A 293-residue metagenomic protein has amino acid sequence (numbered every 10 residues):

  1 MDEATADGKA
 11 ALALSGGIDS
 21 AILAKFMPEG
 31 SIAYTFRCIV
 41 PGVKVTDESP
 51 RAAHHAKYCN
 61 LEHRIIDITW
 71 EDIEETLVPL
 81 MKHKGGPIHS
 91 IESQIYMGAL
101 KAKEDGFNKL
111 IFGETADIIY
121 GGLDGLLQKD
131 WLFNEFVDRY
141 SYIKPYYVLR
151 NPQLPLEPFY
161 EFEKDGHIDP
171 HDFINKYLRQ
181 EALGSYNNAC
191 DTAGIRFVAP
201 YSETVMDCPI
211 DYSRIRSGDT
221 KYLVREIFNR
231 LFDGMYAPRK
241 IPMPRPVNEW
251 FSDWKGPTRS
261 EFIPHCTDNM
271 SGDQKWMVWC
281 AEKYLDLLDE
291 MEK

Functional and structural regions predicted by a protein language model:
M1-K9, R230, D289-K293: RNA-binding accessory domains that recognize and position tRNA/RNA substrates
K9, N108-K109: Structural motif
K9-C59: ATP-dependent adenylation/pyrophosphate-handling site
L23-A24, E75, Y120-L123: Short glycine-/acidic-enriched loop or helix-start segments at secondary-structure transitions that form or flank
S49-H83, E114, N151: A conserved beta-strand->alpha-helix junction
K109, I263-K293: Acidic, carboxylate-rich catalytic segments that either coordinate divalent cations
L110, T115-N134, H171-T267: Mid-to-C-terminal catalytic subdomains of enzymes that bind/position adenosyl phosphate moieties or nucleic-acid
W131-F159: Short, flexible loop segments at boundaries between secondary-structure elements
